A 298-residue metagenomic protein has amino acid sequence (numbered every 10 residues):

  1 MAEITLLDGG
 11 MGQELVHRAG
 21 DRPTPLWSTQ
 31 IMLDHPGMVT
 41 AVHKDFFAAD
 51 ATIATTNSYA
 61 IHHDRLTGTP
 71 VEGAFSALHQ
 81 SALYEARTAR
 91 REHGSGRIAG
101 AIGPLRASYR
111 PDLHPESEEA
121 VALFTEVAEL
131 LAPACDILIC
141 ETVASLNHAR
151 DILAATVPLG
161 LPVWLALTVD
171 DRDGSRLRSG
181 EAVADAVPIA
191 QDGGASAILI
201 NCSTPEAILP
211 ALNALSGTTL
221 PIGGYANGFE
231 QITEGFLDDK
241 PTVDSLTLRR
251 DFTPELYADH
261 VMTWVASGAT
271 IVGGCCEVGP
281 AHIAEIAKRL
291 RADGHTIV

Functional and structural regions predicted by a protein language model:
M1-V298: Domain-level signal for soluble alpha/beta catalytic cores
